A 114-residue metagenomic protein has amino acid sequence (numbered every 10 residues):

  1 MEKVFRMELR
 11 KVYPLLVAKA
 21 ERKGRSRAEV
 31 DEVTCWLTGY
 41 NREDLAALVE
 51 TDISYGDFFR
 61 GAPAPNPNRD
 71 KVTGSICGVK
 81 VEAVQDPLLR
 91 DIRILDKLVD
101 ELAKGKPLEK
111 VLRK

Functional and structural regions predicted by a protein language model:
M1-K114: A charge-rich, low-complexity, intrinsically flexible signal that marks solvent-exposed coils, linkers, repeats
